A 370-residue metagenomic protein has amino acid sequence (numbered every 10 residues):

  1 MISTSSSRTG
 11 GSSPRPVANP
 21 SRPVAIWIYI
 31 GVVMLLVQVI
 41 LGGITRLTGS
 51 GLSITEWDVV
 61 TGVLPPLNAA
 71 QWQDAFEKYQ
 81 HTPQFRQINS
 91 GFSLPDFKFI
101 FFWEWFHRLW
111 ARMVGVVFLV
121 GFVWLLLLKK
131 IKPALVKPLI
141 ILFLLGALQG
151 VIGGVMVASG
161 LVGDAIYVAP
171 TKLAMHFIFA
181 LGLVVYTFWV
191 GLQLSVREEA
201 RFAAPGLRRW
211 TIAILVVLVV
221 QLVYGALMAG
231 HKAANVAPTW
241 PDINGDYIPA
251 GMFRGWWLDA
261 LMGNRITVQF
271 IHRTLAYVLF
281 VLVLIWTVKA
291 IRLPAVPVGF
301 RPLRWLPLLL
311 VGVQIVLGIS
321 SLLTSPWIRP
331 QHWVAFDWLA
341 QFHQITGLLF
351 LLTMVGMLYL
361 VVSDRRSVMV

Functional and structural regions predicted by a protein language model:
I2-V370: Polytopic transmembrane helical bundles with strong interfacial aromatic enrichment
